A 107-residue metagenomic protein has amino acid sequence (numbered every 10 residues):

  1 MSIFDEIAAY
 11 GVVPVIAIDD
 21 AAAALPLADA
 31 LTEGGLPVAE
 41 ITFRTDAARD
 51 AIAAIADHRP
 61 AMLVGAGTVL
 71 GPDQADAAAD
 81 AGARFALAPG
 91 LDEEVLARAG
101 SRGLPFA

Functional and structural regions predicted by a protein language model:
M1-R84, S101: Conserved N-terminal beta1-alpha1 strand-loop-helix module at the mouth
F85, P89-A107: Histidine/lysine/aspartate-rich catalytic loop segments that bind and position anionic ligands
